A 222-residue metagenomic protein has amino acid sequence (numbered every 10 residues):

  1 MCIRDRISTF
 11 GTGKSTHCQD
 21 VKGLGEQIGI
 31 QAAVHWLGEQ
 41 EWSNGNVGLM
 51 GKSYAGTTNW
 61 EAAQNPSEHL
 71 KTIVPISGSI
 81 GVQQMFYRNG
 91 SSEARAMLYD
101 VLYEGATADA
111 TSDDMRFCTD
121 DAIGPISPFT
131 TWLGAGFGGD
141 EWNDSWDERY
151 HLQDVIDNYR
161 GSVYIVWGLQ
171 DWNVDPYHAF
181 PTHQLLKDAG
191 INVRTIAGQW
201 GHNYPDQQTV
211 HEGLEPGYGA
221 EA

Functional and structural regions predicted by a protein language model:
M1-I3: Short, small-residue-biased leader/transition segments that mark boundaries at the very start of proteins
V21-E41: Alpha/beta-hydrolase active-site loop
E41-S53: Alpha/beta-hydrolase fold nucleophile elbow
G51-E61, N173: Glycine-rich nucleophile elbow surrounding the catalytic serine of serine-hydrolase chemistry
E61-N158: Accessory cap/linker subdomain of secreted extracellular hydrolases
Y159, I165-W167, D171: Short beta-strand/loop motif that positions the catalytic acidic residue of the alpha/beta-hydrolase fold
W172-F180: Conserved alpha/beta-hydrolase "acid-adjacent" motif
K187-A222: Alpha/beta-hydrolase-fold serine-hydrolase catalytic core, especially in secreted/extracellular enzymes
